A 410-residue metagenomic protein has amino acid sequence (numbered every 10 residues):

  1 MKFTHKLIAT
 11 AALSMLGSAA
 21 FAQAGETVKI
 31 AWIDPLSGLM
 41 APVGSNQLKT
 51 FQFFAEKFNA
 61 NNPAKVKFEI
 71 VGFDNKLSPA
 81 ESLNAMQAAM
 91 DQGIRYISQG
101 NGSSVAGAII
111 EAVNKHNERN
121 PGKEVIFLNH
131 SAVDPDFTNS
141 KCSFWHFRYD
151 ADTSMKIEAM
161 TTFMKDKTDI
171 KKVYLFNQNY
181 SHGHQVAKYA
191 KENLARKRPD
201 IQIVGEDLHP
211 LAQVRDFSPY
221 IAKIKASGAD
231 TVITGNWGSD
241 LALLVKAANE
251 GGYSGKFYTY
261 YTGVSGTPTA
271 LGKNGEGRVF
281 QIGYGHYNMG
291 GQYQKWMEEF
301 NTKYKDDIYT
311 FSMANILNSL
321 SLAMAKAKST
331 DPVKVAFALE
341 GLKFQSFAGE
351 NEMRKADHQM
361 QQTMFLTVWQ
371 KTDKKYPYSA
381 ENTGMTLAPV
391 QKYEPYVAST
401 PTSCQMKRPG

Functional and structural regions predicted by a protein language model:
M1-A22: Gram-negative bacterial Sec-dependent N-terminal signal peptides
G25, L48-I70, A195-D200: Signal peptide-proximal N-terminal region of secreted/periplasmic/extracellular or secretory-lumen proteins
T27, P42-N46, N61-F137, Y149 (+1 more regions): Beta-alpha junction/loop-to-helix N-cap segments that form part of ligand/metal-binding clefts
V28, F347-G410: Solvent-exposed, acidic/polar segments of extracytosolic/periplasmic ligand-binding ectodomains
A31-Q52, F73-A80, N101-G102, F176-Q185 (+1 more regions): Extracytoplasmic "Venus flytrap"
E81-N84, D136, F144-G252, H286-K295: Extracellular/periplasmic Venus flytrap/periplasmic-binding protein
A89-S103, N120-H130, K172-N177, G228-G238 (+4 more regions): Periplasmic-binding protein-like
S143, V245-L317, A325-T330, N382-P409: Extracellular/periplasmic periplasmic-binding protein-like sensory domains
